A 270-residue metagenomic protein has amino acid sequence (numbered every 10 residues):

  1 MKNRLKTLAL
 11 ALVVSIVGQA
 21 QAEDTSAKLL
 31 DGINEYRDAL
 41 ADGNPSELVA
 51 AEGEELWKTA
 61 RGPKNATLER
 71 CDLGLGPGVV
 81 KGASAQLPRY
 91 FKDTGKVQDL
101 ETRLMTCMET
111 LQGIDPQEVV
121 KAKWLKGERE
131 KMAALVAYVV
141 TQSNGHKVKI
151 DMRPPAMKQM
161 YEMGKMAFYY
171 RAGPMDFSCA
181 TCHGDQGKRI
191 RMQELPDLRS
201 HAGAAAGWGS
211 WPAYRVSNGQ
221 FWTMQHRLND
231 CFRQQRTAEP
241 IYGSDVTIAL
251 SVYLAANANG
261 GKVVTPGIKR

Functional and structural regions predicted by a protein language model:
M1-A9: Bacterial N-terminal signal peptides that target proteins for export
A9-I16: Bacterial N-terminal signal peptides
V17-A22: Sec/Tat signal peptide C-region and signal peptidase I cleavage site
E23-L48, K58-A134, N144, Y170-R270: Electron-transfer interface patches adjacent to heme c in soluble/periplasmic c-type cytochromes and di-/multiheme
N144-D151: Long, amphipathic alpha-helical segments that form or neighbor coiled-coils/leucine zippers used for dimerization
